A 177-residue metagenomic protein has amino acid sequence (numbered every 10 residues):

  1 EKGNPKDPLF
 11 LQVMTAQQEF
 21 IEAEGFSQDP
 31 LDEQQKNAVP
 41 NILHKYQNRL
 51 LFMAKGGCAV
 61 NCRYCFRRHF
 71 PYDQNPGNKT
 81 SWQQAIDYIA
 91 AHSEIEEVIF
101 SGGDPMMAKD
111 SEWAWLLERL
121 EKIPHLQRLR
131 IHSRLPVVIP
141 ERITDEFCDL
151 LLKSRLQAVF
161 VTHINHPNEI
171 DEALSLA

Functional and structural regions predicted by a protein language model:
E1-K45: Flexible, acidic/Gly-rich N-terminal and inter-domain linker regions that tether and position cofactor-handling modules
Q34, Y46, G77-S81, E112 (+1 more regions): Short secondary-structure boundary/capping elements
Q35-F66: N-terminal pre-triad scaffold of radical SAM enzymes
A38, M53, N61, Q84-Y88 (+2 more regions): Short, hydrophobic/aromatic alpha-helical segments in well-folded domains
A54-G56, F66, G102, S133 (+1 more regions): Short, structured patches in soluble enzyme cores that scaffold and shape functional sites
C58, F70, P105, P136: Short, glycine/serine-rich, charged loops/turns that create anion-binding and catalytic segments at active sites
C65-G77: Iron-sulfur (Fe-S) cluster-binding segments and ferredoxin-like electron-carrier domains, especially [2Fe-2S]
Q83-E97, M106-A177: Conserved AdoMet/S-adenosylmethionine-binding subsite of the radical SAM
